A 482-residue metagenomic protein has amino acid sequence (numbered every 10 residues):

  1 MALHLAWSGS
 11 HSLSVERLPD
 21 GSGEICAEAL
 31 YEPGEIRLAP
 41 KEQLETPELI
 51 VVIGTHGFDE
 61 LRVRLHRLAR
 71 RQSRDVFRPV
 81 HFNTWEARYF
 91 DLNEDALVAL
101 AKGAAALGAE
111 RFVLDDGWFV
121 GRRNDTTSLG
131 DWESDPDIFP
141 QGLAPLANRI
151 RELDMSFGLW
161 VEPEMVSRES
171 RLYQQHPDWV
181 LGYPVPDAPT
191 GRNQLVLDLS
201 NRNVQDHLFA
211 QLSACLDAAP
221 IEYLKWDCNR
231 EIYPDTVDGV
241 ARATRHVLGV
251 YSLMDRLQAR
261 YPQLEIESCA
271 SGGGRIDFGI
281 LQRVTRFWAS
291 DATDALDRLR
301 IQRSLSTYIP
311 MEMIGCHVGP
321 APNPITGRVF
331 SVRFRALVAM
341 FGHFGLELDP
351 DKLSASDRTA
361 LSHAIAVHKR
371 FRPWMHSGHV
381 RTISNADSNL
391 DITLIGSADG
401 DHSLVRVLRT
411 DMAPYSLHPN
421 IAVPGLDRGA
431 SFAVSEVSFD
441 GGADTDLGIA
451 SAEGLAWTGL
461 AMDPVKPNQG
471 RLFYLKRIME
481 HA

Functional and structural regions predicted by a protein language model:
M1-H66, R70-R71, T382, M412: Catalytic and substrate-binding clefts that recognize carbohydrates or anionic sugar/phosphate headgroups
K41, F82, F112, I150 (+6 more regions): Conserved, mostly hydrophobic/aromatic
I53, G57, R88-L92, F119-D125 (+10 more regions): Flexible loop/turn segments at secondary-structure boundaries
R78-S213, Y223: Aromatic-lined carbohydrate-binding/catalytic grooves of carbohydrate-active enzymes
I138-G142, Q174-R333, H343, L348 (+1 more regions): Active-site neighborhood of glycoside hydrolase catalytic domains
D198, D411-A482: C-terminal beta-sandwich/jelly-roll accessory domains of carbohydrate-active enzymes
R333-T382: Catalytic cores of secreted or luminal carbohydrate-active enzymes
N385-R428: Carbohydrate-binding surface patches
